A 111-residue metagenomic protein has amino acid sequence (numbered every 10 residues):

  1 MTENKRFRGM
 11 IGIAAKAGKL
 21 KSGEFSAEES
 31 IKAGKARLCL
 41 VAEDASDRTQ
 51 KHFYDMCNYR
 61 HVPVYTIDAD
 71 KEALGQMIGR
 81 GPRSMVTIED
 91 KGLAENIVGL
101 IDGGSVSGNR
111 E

Functional and structural regions predicted by a protein language model:
E3-V41: N-terminal first-folded block
G18, R37-L38, P63-Y65, R83-V86: Structural motif
K32, N58, D102-S105: Signal for well-folded cores of large energy- and translation-related assemblies
E43-D44, D68-A69, D90: Short secondary-structure boundary segments
K51-Y54, G99: Short amphipathic alpha-helical segments
F53-R83: Mid-chain, well-packed structural core segment of small domains
E72-E111: C-terminal structural segments of small proteins and small subunits
